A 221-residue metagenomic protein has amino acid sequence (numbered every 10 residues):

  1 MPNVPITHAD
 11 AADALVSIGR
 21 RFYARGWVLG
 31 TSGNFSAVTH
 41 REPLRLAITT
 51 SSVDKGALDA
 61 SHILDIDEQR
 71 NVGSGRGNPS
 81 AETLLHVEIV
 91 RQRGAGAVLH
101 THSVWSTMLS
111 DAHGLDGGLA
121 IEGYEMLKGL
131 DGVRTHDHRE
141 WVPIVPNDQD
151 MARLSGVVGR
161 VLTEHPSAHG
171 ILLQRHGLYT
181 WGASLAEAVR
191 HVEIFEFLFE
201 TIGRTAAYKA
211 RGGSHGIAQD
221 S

Functional and structural regions predicted by a protein language model:
M1-S221: Glycine-rich flexible loops
